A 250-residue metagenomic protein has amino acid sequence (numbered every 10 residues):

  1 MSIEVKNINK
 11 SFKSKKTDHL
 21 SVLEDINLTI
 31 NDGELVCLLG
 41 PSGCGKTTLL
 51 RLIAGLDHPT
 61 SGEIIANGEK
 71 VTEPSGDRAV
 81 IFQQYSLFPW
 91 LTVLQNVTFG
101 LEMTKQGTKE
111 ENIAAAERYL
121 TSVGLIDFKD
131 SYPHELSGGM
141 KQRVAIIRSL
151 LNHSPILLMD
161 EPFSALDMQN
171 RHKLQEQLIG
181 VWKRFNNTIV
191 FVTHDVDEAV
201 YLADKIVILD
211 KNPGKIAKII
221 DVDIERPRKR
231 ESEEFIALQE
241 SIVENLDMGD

Functional and structural regions predicted by a protein language model:
M1-D197, L202: ABC family nucleotide-binding domain
S11-S14, R226, M248: Active-site/binding-pocket entry motifs
V71, I208-L209: Short hydrophobic beta-strand segments in globular cytosolic domains
E102, D221-E225, D247: A generic structural signal for secondary-structure junctions that act as hinges or helix/strand caps at the edges
V123, L209-D210: Conserved acidic donor-binding loop of glycosyltransferase catalytic domains
L150-L151, M159, A165-M168, E233 (+1 more regions): Extended, non-globular alpha-helical segments
K205: Short, glycine/charged-rich "phosphate-handling" switch motifs in NTP-dependent and phosphotransfer domains
K211-S241: Conserved beta-strand-loop-alpha-helix hinge in the C-terminal portion of ABC ATPase nucleotide-binding domains
